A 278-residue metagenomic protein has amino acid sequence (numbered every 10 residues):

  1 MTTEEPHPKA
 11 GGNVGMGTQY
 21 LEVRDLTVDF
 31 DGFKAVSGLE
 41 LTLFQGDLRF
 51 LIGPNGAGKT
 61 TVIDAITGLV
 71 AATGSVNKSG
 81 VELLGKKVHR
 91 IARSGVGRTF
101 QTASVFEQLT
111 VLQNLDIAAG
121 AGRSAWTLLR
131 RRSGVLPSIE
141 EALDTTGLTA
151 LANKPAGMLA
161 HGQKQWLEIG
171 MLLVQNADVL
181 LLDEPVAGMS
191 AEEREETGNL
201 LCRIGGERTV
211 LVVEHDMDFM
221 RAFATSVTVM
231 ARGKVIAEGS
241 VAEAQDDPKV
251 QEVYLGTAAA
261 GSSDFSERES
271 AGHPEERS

Functional and structural regions predicted by a protein language model:
T2-S278: Glycine-rich phosphate-binding loops of nucleotide-dependent enzymes
